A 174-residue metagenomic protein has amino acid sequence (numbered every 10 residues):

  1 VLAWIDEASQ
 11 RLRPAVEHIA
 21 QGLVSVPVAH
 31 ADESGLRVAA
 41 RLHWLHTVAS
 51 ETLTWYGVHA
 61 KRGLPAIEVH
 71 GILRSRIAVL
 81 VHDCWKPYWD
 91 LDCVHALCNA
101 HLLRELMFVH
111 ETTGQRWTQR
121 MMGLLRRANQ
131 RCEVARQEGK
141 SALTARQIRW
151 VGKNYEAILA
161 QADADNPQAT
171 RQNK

Functional and structural regions predicted by a protein language model:
V1-K174: Catalytic center-proximal scaffold of phosphoryl-transfer enzymes
